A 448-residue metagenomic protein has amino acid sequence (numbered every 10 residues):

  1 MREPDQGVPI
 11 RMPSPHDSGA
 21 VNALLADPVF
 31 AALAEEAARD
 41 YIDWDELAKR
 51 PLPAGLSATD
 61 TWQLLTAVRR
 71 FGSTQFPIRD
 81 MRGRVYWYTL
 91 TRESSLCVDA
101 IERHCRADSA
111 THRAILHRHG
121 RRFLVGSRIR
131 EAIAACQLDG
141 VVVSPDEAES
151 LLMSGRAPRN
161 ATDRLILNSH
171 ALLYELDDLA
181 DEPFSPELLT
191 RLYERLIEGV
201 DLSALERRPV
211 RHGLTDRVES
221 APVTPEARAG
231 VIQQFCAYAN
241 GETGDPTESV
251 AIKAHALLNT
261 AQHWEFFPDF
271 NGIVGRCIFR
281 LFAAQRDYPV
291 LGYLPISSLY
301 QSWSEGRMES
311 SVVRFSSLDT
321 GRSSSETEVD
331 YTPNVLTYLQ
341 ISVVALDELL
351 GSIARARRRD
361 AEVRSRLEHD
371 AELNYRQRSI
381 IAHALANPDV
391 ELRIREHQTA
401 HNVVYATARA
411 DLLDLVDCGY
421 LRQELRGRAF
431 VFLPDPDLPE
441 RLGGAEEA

Functional and structural regions predicted by a protein language model:
R2-F76, R217-G351: Phosphate/pyrophosphate-binding active-site loops
A20, D60-Q63, T89-A107, H119 (+10 more regions): Exposed alpha-helical structural elements
A23-L24, E36, R50, A67 (+11 more regions): Residues that form generic nucleotide/phosphate-binding pockets
R39, L90-T91, S249, N374: Generic structural signal for alpha-helix starts
A54-R121, G126, R130: Eukaryote-specific, low-hydrophobicity, charge-rich regions
W87, H104-P268, R276-Y293: Active-site core of Fic-domain adenylyltransferases
R121, N271, L373: Residue-level marker of regulatory loop/turn positions in helix-turn-helix DNA-binding domains and in histidine
L258-F266, G275-A448: C-terminal regulatory or interaction extensions
